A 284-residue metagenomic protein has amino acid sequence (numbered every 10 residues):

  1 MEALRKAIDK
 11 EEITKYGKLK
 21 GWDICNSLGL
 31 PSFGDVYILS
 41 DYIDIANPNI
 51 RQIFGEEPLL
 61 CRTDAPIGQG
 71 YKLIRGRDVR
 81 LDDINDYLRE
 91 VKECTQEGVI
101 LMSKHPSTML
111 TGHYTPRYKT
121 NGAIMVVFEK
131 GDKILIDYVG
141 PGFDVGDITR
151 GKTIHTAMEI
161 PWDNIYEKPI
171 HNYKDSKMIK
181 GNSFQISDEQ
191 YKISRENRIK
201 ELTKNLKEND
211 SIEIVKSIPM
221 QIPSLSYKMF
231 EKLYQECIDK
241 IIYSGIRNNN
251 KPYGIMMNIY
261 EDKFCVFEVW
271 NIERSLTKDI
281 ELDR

Functional and structural regions predicted by a protein language model:
M1-R284: Nucleotide/phosphate-binding sheet-loop regions of phosphoryl- and nucleotidyl-transfer enzymes
